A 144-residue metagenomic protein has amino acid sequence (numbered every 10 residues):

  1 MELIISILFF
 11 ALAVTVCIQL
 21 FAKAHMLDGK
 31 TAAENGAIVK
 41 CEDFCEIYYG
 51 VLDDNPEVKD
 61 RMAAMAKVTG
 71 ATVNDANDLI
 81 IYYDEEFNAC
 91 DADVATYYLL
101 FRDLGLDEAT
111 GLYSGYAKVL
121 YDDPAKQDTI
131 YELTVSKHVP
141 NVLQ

Functional and structural regions predicted by a protein language model:
M1-C17: N-terminal single-pass transmembrane signal-anchor helix
I5-L8, A22-Q144: Flexible, low-complexity segments enriched in proline/glycine/serine and punctuated by aromatic residues
